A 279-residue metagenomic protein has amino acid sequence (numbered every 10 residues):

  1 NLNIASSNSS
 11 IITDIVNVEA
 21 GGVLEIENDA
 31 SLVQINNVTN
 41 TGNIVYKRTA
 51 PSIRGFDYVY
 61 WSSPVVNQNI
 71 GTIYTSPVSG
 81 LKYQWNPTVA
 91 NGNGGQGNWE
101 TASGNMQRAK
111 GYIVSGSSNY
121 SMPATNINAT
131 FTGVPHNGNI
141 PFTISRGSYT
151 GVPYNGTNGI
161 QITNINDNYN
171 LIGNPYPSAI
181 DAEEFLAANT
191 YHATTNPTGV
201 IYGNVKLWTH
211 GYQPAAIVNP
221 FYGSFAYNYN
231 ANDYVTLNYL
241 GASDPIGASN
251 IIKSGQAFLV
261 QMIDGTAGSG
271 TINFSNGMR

Functional and structural regions predicted by a protein language model:
N1-R279: N-terminal exported-region signature
